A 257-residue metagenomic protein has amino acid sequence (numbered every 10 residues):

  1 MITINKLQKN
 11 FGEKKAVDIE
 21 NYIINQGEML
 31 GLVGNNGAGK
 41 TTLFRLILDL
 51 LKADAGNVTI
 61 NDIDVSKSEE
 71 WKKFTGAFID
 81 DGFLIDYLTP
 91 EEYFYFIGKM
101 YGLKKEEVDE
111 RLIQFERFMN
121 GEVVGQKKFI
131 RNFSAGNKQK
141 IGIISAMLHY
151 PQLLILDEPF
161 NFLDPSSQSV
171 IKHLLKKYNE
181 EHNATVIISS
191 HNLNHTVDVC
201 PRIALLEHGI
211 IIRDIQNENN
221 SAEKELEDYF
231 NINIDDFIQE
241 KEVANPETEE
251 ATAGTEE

Functional and structural regions predicted by a protein language model:
V33-N35: The feature captures the beta-strand-to-loop junction immediately N-terminal to the Walker
L48: Helix-to-loop junction immediately C-terminal to a conserved catalytic motif
G56-W71, R213: Conserved ABC transporter NBD signature motif
L148-Q152: A short, proline-enriched helix->beta-strand linker immediately N-terminal to the Walker B motif in ABC-type P-loop
L154-E158: Catalytic Walker B motif of ABC-type/P-loop ATPase nucleotide-binding domains
P165-S167: Helix N-cap at the start of a conserved alpha-helix in ABC-type nucleotide-binding domains
S189-H191: H-loop/switch region of ABC-family ATPase nucleotide-binding domains
